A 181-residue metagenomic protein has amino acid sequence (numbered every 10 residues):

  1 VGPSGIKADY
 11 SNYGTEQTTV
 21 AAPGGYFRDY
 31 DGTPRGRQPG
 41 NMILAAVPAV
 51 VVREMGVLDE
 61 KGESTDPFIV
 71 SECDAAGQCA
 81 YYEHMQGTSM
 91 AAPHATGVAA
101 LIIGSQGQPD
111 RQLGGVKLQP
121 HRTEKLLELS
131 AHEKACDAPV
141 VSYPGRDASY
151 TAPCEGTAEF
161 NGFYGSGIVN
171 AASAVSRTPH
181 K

Functional and structural regions predicted by a protein language model:
V1-A100: Extracellular S/T/G-rich loop segment that most often corresponds to the catalytic His/Ser-adjacent loop
Q78-Y82, G104-K181: C-terminal subdomain of the subtilisin-like protease fold in secreted/lumenal serine endopeptidases
